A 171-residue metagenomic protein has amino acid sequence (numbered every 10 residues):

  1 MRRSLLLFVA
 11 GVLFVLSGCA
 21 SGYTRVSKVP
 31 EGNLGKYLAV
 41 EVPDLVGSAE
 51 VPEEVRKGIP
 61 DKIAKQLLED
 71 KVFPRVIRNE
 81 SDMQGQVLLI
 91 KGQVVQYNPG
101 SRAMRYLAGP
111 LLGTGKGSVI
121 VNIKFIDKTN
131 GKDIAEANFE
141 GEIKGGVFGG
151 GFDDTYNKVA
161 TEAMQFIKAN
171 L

Functional and structural regions predicted by a protein language model:
M1-F8: Bacterial N-terminal signal peptides that target proteins for export
F8-S17: Bacterial N-terminal signal peptides
G18-E69, D82, G100, E136-E140 (+1 more regions): A structural "domain/chain start" motif
P52-P60, D70, K116, G149-A160: Solvent-exposed, acidic/flexible segments
K71-E80: A generic structural motif
N79-D133, E140-G150: Surface-exposed short loop/turn segments
G141-L171: C-terminal partner/receptor-binding element of secreted or periplasmic proteins
